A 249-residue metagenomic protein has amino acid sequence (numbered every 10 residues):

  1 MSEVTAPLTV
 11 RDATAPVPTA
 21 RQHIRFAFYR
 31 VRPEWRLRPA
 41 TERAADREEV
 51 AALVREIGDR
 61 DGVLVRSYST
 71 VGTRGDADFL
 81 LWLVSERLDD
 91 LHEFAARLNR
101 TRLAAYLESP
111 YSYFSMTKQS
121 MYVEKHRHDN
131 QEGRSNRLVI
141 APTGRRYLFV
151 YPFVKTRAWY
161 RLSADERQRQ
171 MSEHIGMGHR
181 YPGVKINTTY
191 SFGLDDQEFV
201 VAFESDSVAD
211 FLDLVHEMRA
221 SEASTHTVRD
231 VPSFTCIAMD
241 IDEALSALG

Functional and structural regions predicted by a protein language model:
M1-G58, E86-L91, Y113-R180, F192 (+3 more regions): Short S/T/G/P-rich N-terminal loop/turn motif that feeds into the first structured element of a domain
A13-T14, V65-V71, L98-R100, R137-L138 (+1 more regions): Catalytic micro-motifs at enzyme active sites that drive phosphoryl/nucleotidyl and oxygen chemistry
R21, Y106-E108, T143-R145, D195 (+1 more regions): A short, structural micro-pattern
Q22-I24, A77-F79, R146-L148, Q197-V200: Short, surface-exposed beta-edge/turn micro-motifs
V54-A77, S109-Q119, I175-V200, L214 (+1 more regions): Short, glycine- and small/hydrophobic-rich beta-strand elements in well-ordered beta-sheets
T73-K118: Hydrophobic/aromatic-rich structural module bridging two neighboring secondary-structure elements via a short loop
L98-Y106, M218-T227: A common structural junction motif
